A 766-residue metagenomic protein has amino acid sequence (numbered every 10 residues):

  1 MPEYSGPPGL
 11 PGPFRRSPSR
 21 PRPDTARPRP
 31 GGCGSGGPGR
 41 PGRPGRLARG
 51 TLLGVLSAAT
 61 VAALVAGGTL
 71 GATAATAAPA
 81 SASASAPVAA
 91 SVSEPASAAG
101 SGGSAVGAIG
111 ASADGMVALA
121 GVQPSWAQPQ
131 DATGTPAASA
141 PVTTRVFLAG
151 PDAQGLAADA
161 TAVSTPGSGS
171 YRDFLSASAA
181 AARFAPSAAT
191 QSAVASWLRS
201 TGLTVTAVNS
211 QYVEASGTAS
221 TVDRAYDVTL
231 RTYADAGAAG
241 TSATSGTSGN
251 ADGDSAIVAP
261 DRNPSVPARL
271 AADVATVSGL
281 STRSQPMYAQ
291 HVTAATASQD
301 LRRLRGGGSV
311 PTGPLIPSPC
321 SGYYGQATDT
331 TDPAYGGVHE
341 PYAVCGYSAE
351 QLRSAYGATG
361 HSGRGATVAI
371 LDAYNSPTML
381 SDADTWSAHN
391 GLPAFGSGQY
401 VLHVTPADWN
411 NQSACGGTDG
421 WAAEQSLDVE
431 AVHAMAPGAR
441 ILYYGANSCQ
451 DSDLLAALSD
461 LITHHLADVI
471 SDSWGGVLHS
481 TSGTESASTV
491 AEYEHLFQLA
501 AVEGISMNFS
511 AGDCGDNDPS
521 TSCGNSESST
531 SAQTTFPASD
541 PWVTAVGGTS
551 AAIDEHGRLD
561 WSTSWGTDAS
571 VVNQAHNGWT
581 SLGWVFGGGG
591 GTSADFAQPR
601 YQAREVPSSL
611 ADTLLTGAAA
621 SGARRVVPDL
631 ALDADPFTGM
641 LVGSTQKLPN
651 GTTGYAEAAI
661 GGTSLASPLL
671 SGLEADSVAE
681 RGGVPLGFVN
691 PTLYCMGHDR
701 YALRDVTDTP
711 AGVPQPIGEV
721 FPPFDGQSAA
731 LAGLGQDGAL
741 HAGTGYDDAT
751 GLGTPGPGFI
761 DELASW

Functional and structural regions predicted by a protein language model:
P2-Y4, R27-G31, G39-P79: Secretory targeting and sorting signals
E3-R15, R29-A48, A96, G240-G249 (+1 more regions): Small-residue-biased low-complexity repeat regions
F14, S19-P21, P28, G325-P333 (+7 more regions): Extracellular/mature segments of secreted proteins
A63-A111: C-terminal region of N-terminal signal peptides and the immediate post-cleavage residues of exported proteins
G100-V208, E214, A219-S510, C514-A545 (+7 more regions): Substrate-binding/charge-relay-adjacent region of secreted/lumenal peptidase catalytic domains
S539-S593: Polar, glycine-rich mid-to-C-terminal structural blocks that act as macromolecule-binding/assembly scaffolds
S671-A679: Short glycine/serine- and small hydrophobic-enriched flexible loop segments
V678-D748, G756: An often Trp-containing, charged/polar helix-loop segment at the C-terminal end of enzyme catalytic cores
